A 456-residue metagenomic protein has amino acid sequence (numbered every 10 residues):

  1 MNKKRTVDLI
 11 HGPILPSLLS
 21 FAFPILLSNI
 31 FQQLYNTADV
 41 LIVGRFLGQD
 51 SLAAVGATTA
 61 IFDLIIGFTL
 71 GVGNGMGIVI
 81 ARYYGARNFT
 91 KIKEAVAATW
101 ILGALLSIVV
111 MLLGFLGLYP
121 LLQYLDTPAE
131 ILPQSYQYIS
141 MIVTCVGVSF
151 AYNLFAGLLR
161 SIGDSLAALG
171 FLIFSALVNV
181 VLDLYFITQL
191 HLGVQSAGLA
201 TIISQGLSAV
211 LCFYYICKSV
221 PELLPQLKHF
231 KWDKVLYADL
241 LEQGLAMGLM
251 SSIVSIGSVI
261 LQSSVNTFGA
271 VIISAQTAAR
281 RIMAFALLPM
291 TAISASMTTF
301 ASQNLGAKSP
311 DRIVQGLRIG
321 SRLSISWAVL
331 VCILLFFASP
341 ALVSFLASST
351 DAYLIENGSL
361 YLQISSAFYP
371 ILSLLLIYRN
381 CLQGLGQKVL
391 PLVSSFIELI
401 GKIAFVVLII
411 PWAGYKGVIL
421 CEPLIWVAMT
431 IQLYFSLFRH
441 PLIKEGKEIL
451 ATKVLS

Functional and structural regions predicted by a protein language model:
M1-A22, I80-C145, H191-L245, A301-F368 (+1 more regions): Short alpha-helical transmembrane segments in multi-pass integral membrane proteins
H11, L15-L34, A38, I61-F68 (+7 more regions): Residue-level signal for short hydrophobic patches within transmembrane helices of multi-pass membrane transporters
S20-D39, M141, Y152, S175 (+4 more regions): Transmembrane helical elements of multi-pass membrane transporters/channels
I30, L34-A53, L122-A129, Y185-L192 (+4 more regions): Helix-terminus/linker motif at the lipid-water interface of multi-pass membrane proteins
V43-D63, A129-Q134, V194-Q195, L236-Q243 (+5 more regions): Interfacial/gating helices of multi-pass transporter permease domains
L52-L112, S149-A168, Q262, Q276-S339 (+2 more regions): Small-residue-rich hydrophobic transmembrane alpha-helices
L64-G67, N179-D183, S208-F213, F285-L288 (+3 more regions): Hydrophobic transmembrane alpha-helices of multi-pass small-molecule transporters
G73, M141-R160, A168-A176, A197-V210 (+4 more regions): Short runs within selected transmembrane alpha-helices of multi-pass transporters and secretion channels
